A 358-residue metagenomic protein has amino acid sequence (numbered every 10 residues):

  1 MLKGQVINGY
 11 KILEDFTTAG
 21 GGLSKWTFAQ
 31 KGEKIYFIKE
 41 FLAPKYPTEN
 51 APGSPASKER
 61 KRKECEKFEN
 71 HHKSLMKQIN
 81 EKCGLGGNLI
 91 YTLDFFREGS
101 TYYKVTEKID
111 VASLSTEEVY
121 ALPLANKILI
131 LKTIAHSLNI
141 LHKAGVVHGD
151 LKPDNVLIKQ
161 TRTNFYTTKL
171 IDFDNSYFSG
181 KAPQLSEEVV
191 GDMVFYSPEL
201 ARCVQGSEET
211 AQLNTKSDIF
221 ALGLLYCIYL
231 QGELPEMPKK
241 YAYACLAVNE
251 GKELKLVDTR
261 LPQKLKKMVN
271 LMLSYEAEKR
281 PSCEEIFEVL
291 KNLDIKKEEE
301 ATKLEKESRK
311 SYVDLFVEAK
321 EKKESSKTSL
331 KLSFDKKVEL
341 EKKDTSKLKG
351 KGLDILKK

Functional and structural regions predicted by a protein language model:
S24-K77: ATP-binding glycine-rich loop module of kinase domains
G84, L89-Y102: Short beta-strand micro-motifs within the conserved protein kinase catalytic domain, predominantly in the N-lobe
E98-S113: Conserved short submotifs of the Hanks-type protein kinase catalytic core that shape the nucleotide-binding pocket
I130-L131: Activation segment signature within eukaryotic-like protein kinase domains
H142-Q160: Catalytic-loop of the protein kinase fold
D218: Conserved catalytic-loop aspartate of Hanks-type protein kinases
L273-E285: A conserved short helix/loop substructure at the end of the activation segment of eukaryotic-like protein kinase domains
E298-K358: Regulatory extensions appended to serine/threonine kinase catalytic cores
